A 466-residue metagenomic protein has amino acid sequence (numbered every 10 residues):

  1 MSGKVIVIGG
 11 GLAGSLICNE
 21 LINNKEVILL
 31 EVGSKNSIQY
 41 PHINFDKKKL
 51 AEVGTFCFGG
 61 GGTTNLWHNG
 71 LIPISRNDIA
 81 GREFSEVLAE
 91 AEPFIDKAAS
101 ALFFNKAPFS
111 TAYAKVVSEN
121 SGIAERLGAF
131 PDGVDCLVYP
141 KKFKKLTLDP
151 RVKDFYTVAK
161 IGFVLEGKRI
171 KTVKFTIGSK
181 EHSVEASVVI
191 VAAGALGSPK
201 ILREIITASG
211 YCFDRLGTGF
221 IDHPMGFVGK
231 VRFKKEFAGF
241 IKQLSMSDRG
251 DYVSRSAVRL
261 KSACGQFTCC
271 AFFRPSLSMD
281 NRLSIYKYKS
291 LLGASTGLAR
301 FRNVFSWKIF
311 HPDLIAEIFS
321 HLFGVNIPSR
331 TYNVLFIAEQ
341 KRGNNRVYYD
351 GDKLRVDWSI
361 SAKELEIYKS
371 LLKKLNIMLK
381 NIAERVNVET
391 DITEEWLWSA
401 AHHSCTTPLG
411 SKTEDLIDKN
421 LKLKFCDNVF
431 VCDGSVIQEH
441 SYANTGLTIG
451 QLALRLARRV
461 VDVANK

Functional and structural regions predicted by a protein language model:
G3-L29, G33-N36: N-terminal Rossmann-like FAD-binding beta1-loop-alpha1 element of flavoenzymes
G11-L12, L196, V436: Residue-level detector of alpha-helix initiation sites
L16-N19, V188, A192, P199 (+1 more regions): Mid-to-C-terminal "cap/lid" subdomains and adjacent gly/pro-rich loops that border and regulate access to redox
G33-N36, H42-F45, V53, F163 (+5 more regions): Glycine-rich loop(s) and the adjacent beta-strand/alpha-helix scaffold that form part
P41-S110: Redox-cofactor-proximal catalytic regions of oxidoreductases
E86-I170, S399: Conserved redox-cofactor binding core of oxidoreductases
Y156-T157, G162-F163, Y332-L335, R355-H440 (+1 more regions): A glycine-rich dinucleotide-binding beta-alpha-beta segment and adjacent secondary-structure elements that constitute
Y288-K380: C-terminal catalytic lobe of FAD-dependent flavoproteins
